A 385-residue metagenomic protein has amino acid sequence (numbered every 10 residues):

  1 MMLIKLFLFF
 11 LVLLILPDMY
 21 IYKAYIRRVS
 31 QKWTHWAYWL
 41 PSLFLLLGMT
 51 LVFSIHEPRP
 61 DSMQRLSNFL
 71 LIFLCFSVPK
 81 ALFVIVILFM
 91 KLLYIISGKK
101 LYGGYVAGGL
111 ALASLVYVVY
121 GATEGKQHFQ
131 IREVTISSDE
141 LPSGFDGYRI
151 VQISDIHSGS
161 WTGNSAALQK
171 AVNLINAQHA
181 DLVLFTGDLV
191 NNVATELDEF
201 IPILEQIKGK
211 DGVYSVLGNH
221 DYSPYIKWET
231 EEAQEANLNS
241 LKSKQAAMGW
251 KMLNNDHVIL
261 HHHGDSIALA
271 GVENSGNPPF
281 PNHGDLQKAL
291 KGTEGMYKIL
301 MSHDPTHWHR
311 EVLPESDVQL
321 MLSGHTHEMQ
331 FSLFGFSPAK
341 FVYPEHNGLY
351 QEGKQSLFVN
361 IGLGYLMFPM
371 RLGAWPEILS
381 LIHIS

Functional and structural regions predicted by a protein language model:
M1-Q127: Non-catalytic terminal accessory segments
I4-Y20, R27-V29, W33, S54-S62 (+1 more regions): N-terminal active-site segment of His-dependent metallophosphoesterases
S143-S385: Soluble catalytic domains of enzymes that build or remodel membrane lipids, polysaccharides, and related
